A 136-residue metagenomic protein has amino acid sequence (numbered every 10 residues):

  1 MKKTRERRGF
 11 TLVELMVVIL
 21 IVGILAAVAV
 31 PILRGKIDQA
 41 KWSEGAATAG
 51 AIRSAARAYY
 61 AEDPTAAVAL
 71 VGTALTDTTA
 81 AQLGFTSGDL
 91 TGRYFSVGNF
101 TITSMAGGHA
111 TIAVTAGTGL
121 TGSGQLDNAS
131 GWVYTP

Functional and structural regions predicted by a protein language model:
M1-F10: N-terminal leader/signal peptides at the extreme start of proteins
K3, A27-V30, G35, W42: Short, conserved catalytic or interaction motifs in soluble domains
M16-I32: Alpha-helical hydrophobic helix detector
G23, I37, D77-T78: Short, intrinsically disordered, low-complexity terminal segments
A40-T65: Membrane-proximal N-terminal amphipathic helix
R57-P136: Periplasmic/extracellular, small/polar-rich flexible segments of pilin-like filament-forming proteins
